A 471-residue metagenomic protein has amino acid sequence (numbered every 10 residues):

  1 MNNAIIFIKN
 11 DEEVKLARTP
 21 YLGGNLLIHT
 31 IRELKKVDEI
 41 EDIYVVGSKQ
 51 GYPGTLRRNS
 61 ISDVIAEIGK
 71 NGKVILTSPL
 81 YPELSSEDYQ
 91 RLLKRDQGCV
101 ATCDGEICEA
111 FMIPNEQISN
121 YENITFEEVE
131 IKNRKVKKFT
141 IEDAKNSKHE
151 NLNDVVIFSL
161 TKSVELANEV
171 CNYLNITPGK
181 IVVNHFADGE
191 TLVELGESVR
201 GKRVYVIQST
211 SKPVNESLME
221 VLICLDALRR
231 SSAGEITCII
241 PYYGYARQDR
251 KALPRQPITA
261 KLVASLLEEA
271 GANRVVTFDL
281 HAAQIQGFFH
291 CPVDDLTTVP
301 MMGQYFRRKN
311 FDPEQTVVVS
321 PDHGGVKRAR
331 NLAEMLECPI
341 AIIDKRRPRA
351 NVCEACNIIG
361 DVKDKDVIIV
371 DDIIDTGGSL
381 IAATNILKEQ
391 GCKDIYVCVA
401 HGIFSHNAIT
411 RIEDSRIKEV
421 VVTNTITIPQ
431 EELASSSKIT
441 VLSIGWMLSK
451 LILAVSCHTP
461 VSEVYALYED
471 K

Functional and structural regions predicted by a protein language model:
N2, I40-E41, G72, G98 (+4 more regions): Short acidic/polar active-site loop segments enriched in Thr and Asp
N2-G47: N-terminal glycine-rich phosphate-binding loop and ensuing alpha1 helix
A4-I5, I107-E150, V156: Conserved alpha/beta core of the MobA/IspD/sugar-nucleotide pyrophosphorylase nucleotidyltransferase superfamily
F7-N10, V46-K49, S78-L80, C103-D104 (+4 more regions): Structural motif
Y21, T102, F139, I343 (+1 more regions): Hydrophobic residues at beta-strand termini and immediately following loops that shape nucleotide-binding pockets
L27, V64, L80, H401 (+1 more regions): Residue-level signal for inorganic ion chemistry
Q50-I113: Conserved beta-loop-beta/alpha segment of the NTase-like Rossmann-fold superfamily that binds/positions NTPs
N146-K471: PRPP-associated nucleotide enzymes
